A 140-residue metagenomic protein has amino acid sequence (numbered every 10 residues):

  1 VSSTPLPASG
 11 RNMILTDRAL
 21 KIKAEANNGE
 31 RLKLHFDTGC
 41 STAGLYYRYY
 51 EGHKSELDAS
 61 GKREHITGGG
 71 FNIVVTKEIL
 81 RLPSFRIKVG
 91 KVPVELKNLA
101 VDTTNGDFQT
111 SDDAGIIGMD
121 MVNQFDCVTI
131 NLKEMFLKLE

Functional and structural regions predicted by a protein language model:
V1-E140: Pepsin/retropepsin-fold aspartyl endopeptidases
